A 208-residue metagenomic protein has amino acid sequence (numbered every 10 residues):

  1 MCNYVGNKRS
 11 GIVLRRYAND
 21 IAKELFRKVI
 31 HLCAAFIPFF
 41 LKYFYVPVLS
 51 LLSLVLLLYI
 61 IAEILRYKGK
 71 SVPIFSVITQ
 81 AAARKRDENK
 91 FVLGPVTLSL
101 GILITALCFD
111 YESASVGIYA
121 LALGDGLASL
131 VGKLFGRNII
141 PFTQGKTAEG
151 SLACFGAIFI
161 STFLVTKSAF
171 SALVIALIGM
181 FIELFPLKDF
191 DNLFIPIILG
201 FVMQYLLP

Functional and structural regions predicted by a protein language model:
C2-I140, T147-P208: Hydrophobic alpha-helical transmembrane segments
